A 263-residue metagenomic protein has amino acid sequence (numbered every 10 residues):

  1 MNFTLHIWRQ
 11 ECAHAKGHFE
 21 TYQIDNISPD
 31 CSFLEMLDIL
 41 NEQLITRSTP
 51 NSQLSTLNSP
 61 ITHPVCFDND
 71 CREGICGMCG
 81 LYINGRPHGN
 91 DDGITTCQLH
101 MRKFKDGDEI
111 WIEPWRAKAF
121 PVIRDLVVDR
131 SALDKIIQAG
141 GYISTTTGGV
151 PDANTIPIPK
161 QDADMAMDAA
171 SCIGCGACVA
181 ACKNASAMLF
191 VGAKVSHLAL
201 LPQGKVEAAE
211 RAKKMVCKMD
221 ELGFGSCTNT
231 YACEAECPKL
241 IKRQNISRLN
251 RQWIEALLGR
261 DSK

Functional and structural regions predicted by a protein language model:
M1-Q23: Eukaryote-biased recognition of intrinsically disordered, low-complexity regulatory segments
H6-W8, D25, Q98-H100, W111-W115: Residues in well-ordered beta-strands of folded domains
E20-S32: Short, contiguous acidic and Ser/Thr-rich linear segments
C31-N51, S55-H63, I110-K263: Ferredoxin-type iron-sulfur electron-transfer modules in oxidoreductases and energy-metabolism complexes
L57, I61, V65-M78: Short, structured protein-protein interaction patches enriched in aromatics and acidic/basic residues, typified by
I75, L81-I83, C233: Functionalized membrane-embedded alpha-helices
I83-G107, I112: Glycine-rich phosphate/adenylate-binding loop and adjacent beta-alpha elements of nucleotide- or dinucleotide-binding
